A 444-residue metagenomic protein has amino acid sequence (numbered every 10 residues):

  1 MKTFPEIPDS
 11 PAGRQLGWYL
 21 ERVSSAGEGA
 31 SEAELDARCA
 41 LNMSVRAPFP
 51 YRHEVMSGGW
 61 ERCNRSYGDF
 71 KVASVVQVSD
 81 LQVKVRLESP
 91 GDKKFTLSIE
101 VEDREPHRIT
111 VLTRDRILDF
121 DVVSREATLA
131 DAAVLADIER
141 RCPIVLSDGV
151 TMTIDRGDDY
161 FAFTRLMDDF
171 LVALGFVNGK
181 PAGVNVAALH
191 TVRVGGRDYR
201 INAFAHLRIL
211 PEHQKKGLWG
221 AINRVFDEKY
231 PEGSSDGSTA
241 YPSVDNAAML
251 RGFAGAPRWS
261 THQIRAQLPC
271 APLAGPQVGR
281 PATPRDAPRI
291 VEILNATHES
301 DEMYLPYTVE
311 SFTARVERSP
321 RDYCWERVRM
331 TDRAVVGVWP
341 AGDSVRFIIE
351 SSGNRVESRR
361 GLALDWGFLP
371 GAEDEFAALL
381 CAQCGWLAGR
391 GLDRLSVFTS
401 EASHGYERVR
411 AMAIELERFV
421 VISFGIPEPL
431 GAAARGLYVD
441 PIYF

Functional and structural regions predicted by a protein language model:
M1-G29, A37, I117-D119: Short, low-complexity N-terminal intrinsically disordered segments enriched in polar/charged residues
G29-V78: Short solvent-exposed beta->alpha transition segments
L41, L210-E212, P370: Active-site acidic-Proline motif in GNAT/NAT acetyltransferases
S74-F120: Exposed beta-sheet edge and beta->alpha loop/turn motif
I99-V101, G175, A187-L189, I209 (+1 more regions): GNAT/GCN5-related N-acetyltransferase fold signature
A130-G179, A247-L250, A254-D365: Amide-forming acyltransferase catalytic core, primarily the GNAT-like/NAT-type and related acyltransferase folds
I209, K215-K229, E373-G385: Conserved acetyl-CoA-binding loop-helix of GNAT-fold acetyltransferases
Y241-V278, V336-F444: Active-site/acyl-donor-binding loops of N-acyltransferases
